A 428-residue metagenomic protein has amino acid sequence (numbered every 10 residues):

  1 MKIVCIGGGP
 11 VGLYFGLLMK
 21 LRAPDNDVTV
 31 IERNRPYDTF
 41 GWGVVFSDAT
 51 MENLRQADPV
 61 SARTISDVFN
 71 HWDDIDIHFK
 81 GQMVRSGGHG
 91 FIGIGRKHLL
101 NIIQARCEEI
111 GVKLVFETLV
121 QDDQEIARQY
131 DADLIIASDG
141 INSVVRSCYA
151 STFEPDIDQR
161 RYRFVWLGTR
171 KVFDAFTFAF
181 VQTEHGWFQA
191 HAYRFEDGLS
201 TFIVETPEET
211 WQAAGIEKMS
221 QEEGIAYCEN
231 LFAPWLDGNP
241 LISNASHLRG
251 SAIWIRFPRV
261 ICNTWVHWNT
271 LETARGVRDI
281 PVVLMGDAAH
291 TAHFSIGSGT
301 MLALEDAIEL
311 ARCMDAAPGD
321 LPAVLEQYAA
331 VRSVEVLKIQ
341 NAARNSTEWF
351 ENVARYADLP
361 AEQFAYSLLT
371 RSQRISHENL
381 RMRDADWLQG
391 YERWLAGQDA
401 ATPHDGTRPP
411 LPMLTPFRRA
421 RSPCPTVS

Functional and structural regions predicted by a protein language model:
M1-W72, H78-F79, G88-H98, G299 (+1 more regions): Glycine-rich FAD cofactor-binding loop and adjacent beta-loop-alpha segment at the N-terminus of flavoprotein
C5-L21, I136-A137, S251-W349: Conserved mid-domain beta->alpha element of the FAD-binding
R35, N142, H290: Short, glycine/acidic-enriched loop or turn micro-motifs at the edges of active sites
D48-G168, W387-R421, P425-V427: Conserved N-terminal helical subregion
T64-N70, A233-S251, P318-Q327, V336-Q340: Acidic/histidine metal-binding catalytic segments
I77, D123, A192-Y193, W265: A structural signal for short hydrophobic beta-strand segments in well-ordered beta-sheet cores
A105, Q129-F257, I261, N269 (+1 more regions): Conserved FAD-binding catalytic core of PHBH/FMO-like flavoproteins
R312-S428: C-terminal helical "tail/cap" subdomain of flavin- and related membrane-associated enzymes
